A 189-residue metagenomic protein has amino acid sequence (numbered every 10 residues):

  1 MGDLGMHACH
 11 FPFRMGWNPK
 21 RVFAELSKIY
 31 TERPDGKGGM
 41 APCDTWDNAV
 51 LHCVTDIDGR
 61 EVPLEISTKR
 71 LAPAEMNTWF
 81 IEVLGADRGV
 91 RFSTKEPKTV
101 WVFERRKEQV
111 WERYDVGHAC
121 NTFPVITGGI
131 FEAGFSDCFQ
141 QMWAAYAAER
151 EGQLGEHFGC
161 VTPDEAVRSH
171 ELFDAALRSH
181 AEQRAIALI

Functional and structural regions predicted by a protein language model:
D3-R105, C138-Q153, D174-A175, L188: Contiguous beta-strand/loop segments that form the cofactor/metal-binding neighborhood of enzyme cores
A74, I81, K107-I189: C-terminal helical cap and adjacent loop that interface with cofactors, partners, or active-site loops
